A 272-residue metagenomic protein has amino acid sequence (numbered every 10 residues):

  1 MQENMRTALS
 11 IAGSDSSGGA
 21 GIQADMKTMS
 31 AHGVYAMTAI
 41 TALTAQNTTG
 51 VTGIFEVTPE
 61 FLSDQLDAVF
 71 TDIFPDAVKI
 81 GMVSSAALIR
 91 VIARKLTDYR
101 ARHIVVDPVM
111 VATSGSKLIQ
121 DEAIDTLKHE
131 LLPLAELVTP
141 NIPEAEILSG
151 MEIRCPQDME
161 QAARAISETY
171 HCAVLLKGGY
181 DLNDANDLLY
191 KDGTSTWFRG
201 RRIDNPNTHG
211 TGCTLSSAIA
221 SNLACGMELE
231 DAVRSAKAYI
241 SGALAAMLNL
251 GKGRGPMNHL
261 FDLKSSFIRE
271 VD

Functional and structural regions predicted by a protein language model:
Q2-S10, S30-V106, M110-T113, K117: Conserved N-terminal subdomain of the carbohydrate kinase-like
I11-S17, T196-H209: Short pre-catalytic strand/loop immediately N-terminal to key active-site residues, enriched for Gly-Thr
G18-V34: N-terminal basic/disordered segments at the start of proteins
Q23, E146-I147, N205-L229: Short, small-residue alpha-helix embedded
G33-M37, T196, N222-A236: Phosphate-handling active-site elements
E56, E230-D272: Charged C-terminal helix
R90-D98, C172, N186, T194 (+2 more regions): Nucleotide and nucleotide-moiety/phosphate-recognizing core
D121-S195: Conserved phosphate/ATP/ADP-binding segment of small-molecule kinases
